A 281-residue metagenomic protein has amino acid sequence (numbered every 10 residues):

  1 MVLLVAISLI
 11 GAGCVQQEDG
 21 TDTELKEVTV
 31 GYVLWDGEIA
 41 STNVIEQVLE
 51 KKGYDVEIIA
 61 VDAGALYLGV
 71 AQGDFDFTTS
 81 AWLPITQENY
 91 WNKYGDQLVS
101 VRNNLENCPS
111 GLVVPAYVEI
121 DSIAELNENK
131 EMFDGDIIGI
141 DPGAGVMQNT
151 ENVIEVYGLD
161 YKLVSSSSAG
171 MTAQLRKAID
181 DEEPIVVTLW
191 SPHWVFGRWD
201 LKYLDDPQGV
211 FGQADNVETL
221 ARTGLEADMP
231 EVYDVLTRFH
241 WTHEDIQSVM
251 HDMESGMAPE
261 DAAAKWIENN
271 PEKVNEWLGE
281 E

Functional and structural regions predicted by a protein language model:
M1-D19: Secretory targeting signatures
D22-G37, L49, Y54-I59, D134-I138 (+1 more regions): Short, well-ordered beta-strand elements
V33-D36, E57-G69, L163-Q174: Short helix-initiation/N-cap motifs at beta->coil->alpha
T42, D62-D96, A173-Q174, W194-W199: Pocket-flanking alpha-helical
V44-G53, E128-V164, E268: Ligand-binding cleft/hinge of the Venus flytrap
F75-T79, P142-Q208: Ligand-binding pocket segment of bilobal, Venus flytrap-like solute-binding proteins
D96-G143: A conserved helix-loop-strand patch within extracytoplasmic ligand-binding domains of the periplasmic binding
P109-E119, D215-M229: A bilobed periplasmic-binding-protein/Venus flytrap-type ligand-binding module shared by bacterial periplasmic
